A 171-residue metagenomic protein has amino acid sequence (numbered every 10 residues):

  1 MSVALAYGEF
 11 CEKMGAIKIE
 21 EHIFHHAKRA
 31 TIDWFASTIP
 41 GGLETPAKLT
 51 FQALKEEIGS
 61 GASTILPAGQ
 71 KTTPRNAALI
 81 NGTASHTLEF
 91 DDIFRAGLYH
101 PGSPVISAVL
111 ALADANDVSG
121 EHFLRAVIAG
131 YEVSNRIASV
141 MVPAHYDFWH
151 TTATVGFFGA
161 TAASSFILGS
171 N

Functional and structural regions predicted by a protein language model:
M1-N171: N-terminal core-entry segment
